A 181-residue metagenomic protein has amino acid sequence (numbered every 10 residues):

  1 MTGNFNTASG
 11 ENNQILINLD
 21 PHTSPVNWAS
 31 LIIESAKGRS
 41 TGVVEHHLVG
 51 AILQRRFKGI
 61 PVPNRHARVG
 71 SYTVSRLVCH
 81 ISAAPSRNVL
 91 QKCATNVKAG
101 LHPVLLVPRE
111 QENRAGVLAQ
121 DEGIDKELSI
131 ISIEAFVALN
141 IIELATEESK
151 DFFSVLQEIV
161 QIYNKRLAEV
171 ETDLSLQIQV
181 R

Functional and structural regions predicted by a protein language model:
M1-S40: Interdomain/boundary linker segments immediately adjacent to catalytic/signaling cores
I32-R181: Catalytic core segments in nucleotide and nucleic-acid processing enzymes
